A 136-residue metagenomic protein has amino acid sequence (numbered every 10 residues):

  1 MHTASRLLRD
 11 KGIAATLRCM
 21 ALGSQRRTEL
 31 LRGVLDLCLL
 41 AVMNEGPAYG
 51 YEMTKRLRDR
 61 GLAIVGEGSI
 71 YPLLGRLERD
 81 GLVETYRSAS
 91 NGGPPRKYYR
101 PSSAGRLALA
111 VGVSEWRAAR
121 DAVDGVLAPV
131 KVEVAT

Functional and structural regions predicted by a protein language model:
M1-G23, L107-T136: Amphipathic alpha-helical dimerization/coiled-coil segments that flank or bridge DNA-binding/regulatory modules
S24-E29, R87-S88: Short beta-strand/turn micro-motifs at beta-sheet edges
R27-Y71: N-terminal helix-turn-helix DNA-binding core of bacterial DNA-binding proteins
E67, P94-P95: Short, aromatic/basic-enriched loop-to-helix "N-cap" motif that marks the start of an alpha-helix at regulatory
Y71-E78: Short, hydrophobic-biased segments on the C-terminal half of alpha helices that form "recognition helices"
D80-P94, R100: Beta-hairpin "wing" of winged helix-turn-helix
P101-G105: Accessory beta->alpha helical hairpin/"wing" motif in late/C-terminal subdomains of nucleic-acid enzymes
